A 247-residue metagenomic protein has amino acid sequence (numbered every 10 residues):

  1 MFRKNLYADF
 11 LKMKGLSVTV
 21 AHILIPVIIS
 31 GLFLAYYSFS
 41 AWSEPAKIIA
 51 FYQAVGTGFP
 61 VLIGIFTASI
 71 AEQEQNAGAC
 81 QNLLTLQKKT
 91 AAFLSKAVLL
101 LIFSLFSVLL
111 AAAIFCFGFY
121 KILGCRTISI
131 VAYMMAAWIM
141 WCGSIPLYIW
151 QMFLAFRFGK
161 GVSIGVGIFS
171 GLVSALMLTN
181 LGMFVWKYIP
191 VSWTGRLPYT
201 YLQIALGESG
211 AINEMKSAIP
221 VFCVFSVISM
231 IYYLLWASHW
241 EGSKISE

Functional and structural regions predicted by a protein language model:
M1-I23, G242-S246: Aromatic- and glycine-rich beta-strand/loop motifs that create alpha-glucan
T19-S30, S107, F225-S226: Alpha-helical transmembrane segments
I23, F93, I164-G165: Hydrophobic/aromatic positions within or immediately flanking transmembrane alpha-helices of multi-pass small-molecule
I29-L62, F66-A68, A97-K160, I168 (+3 more regions): Secretory targeting signals
S40-W42, I164, F169-E247: Terminal transmembrane helical anchor/hairpin motif
A68-I102: Helix-loop-helix units of permease transmembrane domains in multi-pass membrane transporters, especially ABC
